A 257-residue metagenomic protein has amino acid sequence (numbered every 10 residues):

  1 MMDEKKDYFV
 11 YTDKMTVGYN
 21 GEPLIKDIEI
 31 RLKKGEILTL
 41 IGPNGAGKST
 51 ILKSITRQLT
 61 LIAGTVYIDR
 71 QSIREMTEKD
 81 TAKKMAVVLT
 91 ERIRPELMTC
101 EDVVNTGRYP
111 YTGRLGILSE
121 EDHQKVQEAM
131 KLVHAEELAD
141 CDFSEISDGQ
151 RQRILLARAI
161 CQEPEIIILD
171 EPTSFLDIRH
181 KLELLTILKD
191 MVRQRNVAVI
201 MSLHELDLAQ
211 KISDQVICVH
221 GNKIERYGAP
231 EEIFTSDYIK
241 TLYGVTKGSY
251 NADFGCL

Functional and structural regions predicted by a protein language model:
T56: Helix-to-loop junction immediately C-terminal to a conserved catalytic motif
G64-S72, T81: Conserved ABC transporter NBD signature motif
N105, E120-L138: Conserved ABC ATPase "signature" region
I117, D142-I146, Q150: Conserved ABC ATPase signature
I167-D170: Catalytic Walker B motif of ABC-type/P-loop ATPase nucleotide-binding domains
V216-A229: H-loop (His-switch) and adjacent beta-strand-loop-beta switch element of ABC-type ATPase nucleotide-binding domains
K240-L257: ABC ATPase nucleotide-binding domains
